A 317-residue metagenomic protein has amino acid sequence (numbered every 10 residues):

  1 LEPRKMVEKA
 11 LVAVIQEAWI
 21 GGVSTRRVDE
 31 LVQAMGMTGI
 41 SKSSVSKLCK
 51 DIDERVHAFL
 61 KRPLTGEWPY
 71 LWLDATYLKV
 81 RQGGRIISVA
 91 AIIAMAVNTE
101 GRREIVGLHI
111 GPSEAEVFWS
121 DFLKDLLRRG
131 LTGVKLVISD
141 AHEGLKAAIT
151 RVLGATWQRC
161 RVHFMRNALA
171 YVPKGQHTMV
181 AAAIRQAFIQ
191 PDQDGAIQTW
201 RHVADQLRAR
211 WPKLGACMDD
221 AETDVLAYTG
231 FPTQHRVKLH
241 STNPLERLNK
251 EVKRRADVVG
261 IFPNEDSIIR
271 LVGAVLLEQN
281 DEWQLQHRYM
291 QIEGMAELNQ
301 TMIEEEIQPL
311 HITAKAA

Functional and structural regions predicted by a protein language model:
L1-M6, A10, A34, T38 (+5 more regions): RNase H-like nuclease fold core
A10-G22: Short, amphipathic alpha-helical "recognition" segments used to contact nucleic acids or chromatin
L11-V12, W119, V180, A196: N-terminal alpha-helical segment
I15, V28, V45, D74 (+10 more regions): Mobile genetic element proteins and their domesticated derivatives, centered on retroelements and DNA transposons
G22-V32: Short, charged amphipathic recognition helices of the HTH superfamily and cognate SANT/SANTA-like modules
E67, P173-G195: A polyampholytic, Gly/Pro-enriched intrinsically disordered region
L136-E143, A148-A183: Conserved beta-strand -> loop -> alpha-helix junction used to position metal-binding or nucleic-acid-contacting
Q186-A317: Acidic/histidine-rich catalytic cores and adjacent linkers of DNA breakage/strand-transfer/modification proteins
